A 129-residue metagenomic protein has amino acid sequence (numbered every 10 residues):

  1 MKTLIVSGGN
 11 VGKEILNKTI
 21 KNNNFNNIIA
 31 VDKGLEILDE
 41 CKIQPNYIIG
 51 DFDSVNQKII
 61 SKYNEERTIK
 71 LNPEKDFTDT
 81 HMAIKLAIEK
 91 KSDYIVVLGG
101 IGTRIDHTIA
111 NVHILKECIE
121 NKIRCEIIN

Functional and structural regions predicted by a protein language model:
M1-K62: N-terminal beta-strand-loop-alpha-helix module at the start of alpha/beta ligand-binding or catalytic domains
P45-N46, I95, C125: Hydrophobic anchor at the start of a short beta-strand that flanks the dinucleotide cofactor-binding loop
T68-K90: Short phosphate-binding loop-to-helix
I69, I95-G100: Short glycine-rich or small-residue beta-strand-to-loop segments that form or flank ligand, phosphate, metal/Fe-S
D106-K116: Short Gly/Thr/Asp-enriched flexible loops that form oxyanion-binding sites at enzyme active sites
K116-N129: Class I SAM-dependent methyltransferase SAM-binding "motif I" and its flanking Rossmann-like core
